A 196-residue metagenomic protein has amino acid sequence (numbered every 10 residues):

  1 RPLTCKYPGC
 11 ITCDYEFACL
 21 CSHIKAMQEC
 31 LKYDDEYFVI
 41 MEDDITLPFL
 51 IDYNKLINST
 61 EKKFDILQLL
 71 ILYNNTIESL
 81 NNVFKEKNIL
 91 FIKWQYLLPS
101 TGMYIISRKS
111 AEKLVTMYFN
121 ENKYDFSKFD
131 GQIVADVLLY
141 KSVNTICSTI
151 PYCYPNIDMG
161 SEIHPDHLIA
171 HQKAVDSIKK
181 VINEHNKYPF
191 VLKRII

Functional and structural regions predicted by a protein language model:
R1-M41, I45-I196: An acidic/histidine-cluster motif and surrounding catalytic segment that typifies divalent-metal-assisted enzyme active
